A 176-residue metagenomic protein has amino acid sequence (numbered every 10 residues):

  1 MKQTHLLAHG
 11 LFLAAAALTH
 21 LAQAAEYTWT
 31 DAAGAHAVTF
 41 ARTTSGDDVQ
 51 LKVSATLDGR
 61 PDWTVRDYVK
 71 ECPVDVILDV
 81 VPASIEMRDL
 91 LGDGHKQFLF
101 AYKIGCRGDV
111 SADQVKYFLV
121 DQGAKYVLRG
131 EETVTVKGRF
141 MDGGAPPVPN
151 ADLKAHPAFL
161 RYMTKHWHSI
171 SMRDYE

Functional and structural regions predicted by a protein language model:
M1-L11: Bacterial N-terminal signal peptides that target proteins for export
A17-T19: N-terminal signal peptide c-region/cleavage motif recognized by signal peptidases
Q23-H36, T43, D113-K116, V120-E176: Acidic, small-residue rich beta-repeat scaffolds with periodic aromatic anchors
A24-E71, M172: Flexible low-complexity loop/turn motifs enriched in small/helix-breaking residues
T28-A33, S84-G92: Structural signature of eukaryotic scaffold interfaces centered on beta-propeller domains
H36-A41, L91-Y102: Acidic/hydrophobic-patterned starts of short beta strands in beta-sheet-rich repeat architectures
C72-I85: Repeat-based blade/solenoid architectures
E86-K96, V120-K125: A short, structured loop/turn motif at beta-sheet edges
